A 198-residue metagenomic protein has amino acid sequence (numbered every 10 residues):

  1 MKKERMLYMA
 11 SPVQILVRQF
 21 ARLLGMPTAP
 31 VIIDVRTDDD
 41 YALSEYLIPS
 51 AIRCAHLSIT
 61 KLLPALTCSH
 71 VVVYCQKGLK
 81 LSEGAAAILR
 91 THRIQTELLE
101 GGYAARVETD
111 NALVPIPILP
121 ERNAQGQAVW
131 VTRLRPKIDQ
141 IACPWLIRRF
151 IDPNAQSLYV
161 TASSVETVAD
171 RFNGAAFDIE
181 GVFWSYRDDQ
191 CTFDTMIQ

Functional and structural regions predicted by a protein language model:
K2-V31, V35-V72, K77-K137, C143-P144 (+3 more regions): Rhodanese-like catalytic fold shared by cysteine-dependent sulfurtransferases and DSP/PTP-type phosphatases
V35, Q156-E166: A short beta-strand-loop structural module common to alpha/beta enzyme folds
D139-C143, D189-T192: Catalytic-loop motifs flanking and including active-site residues across diverse enzymes
T161-S164, R171-Q198: A recognition module on extended beta-rich or small alphabeta surfaces enriched in W/G with H and D/E
